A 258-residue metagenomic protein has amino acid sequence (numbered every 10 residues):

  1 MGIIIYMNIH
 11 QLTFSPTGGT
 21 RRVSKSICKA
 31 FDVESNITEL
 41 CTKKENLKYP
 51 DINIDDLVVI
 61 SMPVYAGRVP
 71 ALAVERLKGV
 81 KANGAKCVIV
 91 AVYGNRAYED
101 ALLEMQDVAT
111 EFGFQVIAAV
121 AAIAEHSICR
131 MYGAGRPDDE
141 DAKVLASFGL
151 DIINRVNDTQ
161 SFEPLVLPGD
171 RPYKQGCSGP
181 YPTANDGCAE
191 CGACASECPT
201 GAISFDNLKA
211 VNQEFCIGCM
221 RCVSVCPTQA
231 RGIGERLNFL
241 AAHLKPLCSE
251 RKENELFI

Functional and structural regions predicted by a protein language model:
I4-T13, T17-K43, Y49-S178, G234-I258: FMN-binding flavodoxin-like domain, especially the glycine-rich phosphate-binding loop
T20-V23, A101, P180, E190 (+2 more regions): Residue-level preference for nonpolar/small residues embedded in alpha-helices
A97-Y98, G187, F215: Charged, low-complexity surface patches
E163-P199: A mid-sequence, solvent-exposed acidic-amphipathic segment
A184, G192-I217, R221-N238: Iron-sulfur cluster-binding cysteine motifs and their immediate structural context in ferredoxin-like electron-transfer
